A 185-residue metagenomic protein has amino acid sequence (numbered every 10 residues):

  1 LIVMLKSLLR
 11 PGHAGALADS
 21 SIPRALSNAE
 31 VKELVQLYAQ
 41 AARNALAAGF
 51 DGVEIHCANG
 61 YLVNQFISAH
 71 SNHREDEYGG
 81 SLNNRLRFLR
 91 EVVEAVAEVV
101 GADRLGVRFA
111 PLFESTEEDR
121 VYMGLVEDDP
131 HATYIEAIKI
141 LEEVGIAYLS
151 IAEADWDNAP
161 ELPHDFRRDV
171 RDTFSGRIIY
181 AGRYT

Functional and structural regions predicted by a protein language model:
L1-T185: Flavin-dependent oxidoreductase catalytic cores
